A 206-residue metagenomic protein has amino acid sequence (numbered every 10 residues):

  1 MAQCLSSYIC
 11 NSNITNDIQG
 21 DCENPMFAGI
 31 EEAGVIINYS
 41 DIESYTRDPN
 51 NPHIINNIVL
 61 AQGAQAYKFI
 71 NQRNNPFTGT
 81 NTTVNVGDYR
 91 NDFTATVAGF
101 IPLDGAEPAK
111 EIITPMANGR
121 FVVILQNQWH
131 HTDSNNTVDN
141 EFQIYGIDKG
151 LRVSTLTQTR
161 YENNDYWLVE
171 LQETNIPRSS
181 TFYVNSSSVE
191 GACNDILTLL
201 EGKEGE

Functional and structural regions predicted by a protein language model:
M1, N50, N56, T132-V138 (+1 more regions): Polar low-complexity intrinsically disordered regions
A2-T96, D148-Y161: Solvent-exposed edge beta-strands and adjacent loop segments that serve as assembly or binding interfaces
I42, P102-A106, Q128-H130, G150 (+2 more regions): Generic structural motif
G63, I124, G202-K203: Low-complexity, intrinsically disordered/propeptide-like segments
F69-Y145: Structured, beta-strand-rich domain cores that present glycine/charged loop surfaces used to bind extended ligands
E141-E206: Mixed-charge, glycine-accented linear interaction segment located at domain edges/termini
